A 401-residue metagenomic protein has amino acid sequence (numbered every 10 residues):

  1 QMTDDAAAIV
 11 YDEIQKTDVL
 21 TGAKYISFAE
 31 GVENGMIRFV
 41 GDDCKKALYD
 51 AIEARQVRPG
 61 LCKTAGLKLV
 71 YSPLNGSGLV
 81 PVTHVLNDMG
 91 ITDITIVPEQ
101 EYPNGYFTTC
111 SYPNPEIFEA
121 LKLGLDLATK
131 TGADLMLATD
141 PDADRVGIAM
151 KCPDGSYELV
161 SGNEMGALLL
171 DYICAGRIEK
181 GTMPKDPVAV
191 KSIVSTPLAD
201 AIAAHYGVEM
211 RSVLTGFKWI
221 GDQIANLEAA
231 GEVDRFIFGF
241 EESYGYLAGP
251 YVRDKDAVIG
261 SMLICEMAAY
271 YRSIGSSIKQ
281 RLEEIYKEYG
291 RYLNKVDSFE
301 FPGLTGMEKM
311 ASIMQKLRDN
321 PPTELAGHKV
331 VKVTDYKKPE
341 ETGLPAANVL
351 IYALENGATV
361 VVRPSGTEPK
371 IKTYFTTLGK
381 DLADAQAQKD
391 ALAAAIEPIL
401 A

Functional and structural regions predicted by a protein language model:
Q1, V82, D144-N163, A199: Short Gly/Thr/Asp-enriched flexible loops that form oxyanion-binding sites at enzyme active sites
Q1-A128: Gly/Ser/Thr-enriched, mixed-charge loops and adjacent short helices that form phosphate/oxyanion-binding elements
T3-D5, G22, G78-V82, G105-Y106 (+5 more regions): Short helix/loop capping segments that flank catalytic or ligand/cofactor-binding pockets
D4-D12, K16, K46, D50 (+9 more regions): Residues on a specific face of well-ordered alpha-helices
D5, T129, A133-L135, S156-E158 (+4 more regions): Phosphate-binding and adjacent anionic-ligand microenvironments
V10, I52-E53, S72, L137 (+6 more regions): Buried hydrophobic positions in well-ordered alpha/beta secondary-structure cores of metabolic enzymes
P73-L79, A143-R145, V194-P197, L304 (+1 more regions): Gly/Ser/Thr-rich loops at beta-strand to alpha-helix junctions that form or flank small-molecule/cofactor-binding
M89-G90, P153, Y206: Short, structured coil segments at secondary-structure junctions
